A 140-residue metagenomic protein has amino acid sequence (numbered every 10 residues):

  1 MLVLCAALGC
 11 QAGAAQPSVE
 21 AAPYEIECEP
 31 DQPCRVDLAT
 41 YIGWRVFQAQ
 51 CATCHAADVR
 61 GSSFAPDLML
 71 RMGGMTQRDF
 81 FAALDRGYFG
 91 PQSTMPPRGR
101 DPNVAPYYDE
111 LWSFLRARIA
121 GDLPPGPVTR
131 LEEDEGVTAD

Functional and structural regions predicted by a protein language model:
M1-G9: Bacterial N-terminal signal peptides
C10-V46, T138-D140: Electrostatic cytochrome c docking/interface patches
R35, T76, Y107: Soluble or luminal CAZymes and related metallo-dependent hydrolases
L38-W44, A56-R86, P97: Gly/Gly-Pro-rich "capping" loops immediately C-terminal to redox-active cysteine motifs in periplasmic/lumenal
F47-Q50, D58, Y107: Short pre-active-site segment immediately N-terminal to redox-active cysteine/selenocysteine motifs in thiol-based
T53: Short, cysteine/histidine-rich loop/knuckle motifs that typically chelate Zn2+
S62-M69, D85-E135: Axial heme c-ligation environment in periplasmic c-type cytochrome domains
